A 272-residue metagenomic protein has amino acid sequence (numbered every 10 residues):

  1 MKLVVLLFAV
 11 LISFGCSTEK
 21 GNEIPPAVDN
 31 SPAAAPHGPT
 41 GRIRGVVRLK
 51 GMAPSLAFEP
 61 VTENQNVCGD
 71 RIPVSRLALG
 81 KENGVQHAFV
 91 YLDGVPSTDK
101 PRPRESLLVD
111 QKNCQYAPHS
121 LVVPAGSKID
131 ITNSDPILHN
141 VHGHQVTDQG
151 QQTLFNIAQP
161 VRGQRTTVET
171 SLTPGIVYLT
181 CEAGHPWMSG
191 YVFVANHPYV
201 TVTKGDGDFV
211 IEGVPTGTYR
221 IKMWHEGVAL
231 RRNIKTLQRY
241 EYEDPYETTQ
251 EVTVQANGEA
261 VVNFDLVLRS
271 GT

Functional and structural regions predicted by a protein language model:
V5-S13: Bacterial N-terminal signal peptides
C16-T272: Extracytoplasmic copper-binding redox domains, predominantly the cupredoxin/blue-copper superfamily
